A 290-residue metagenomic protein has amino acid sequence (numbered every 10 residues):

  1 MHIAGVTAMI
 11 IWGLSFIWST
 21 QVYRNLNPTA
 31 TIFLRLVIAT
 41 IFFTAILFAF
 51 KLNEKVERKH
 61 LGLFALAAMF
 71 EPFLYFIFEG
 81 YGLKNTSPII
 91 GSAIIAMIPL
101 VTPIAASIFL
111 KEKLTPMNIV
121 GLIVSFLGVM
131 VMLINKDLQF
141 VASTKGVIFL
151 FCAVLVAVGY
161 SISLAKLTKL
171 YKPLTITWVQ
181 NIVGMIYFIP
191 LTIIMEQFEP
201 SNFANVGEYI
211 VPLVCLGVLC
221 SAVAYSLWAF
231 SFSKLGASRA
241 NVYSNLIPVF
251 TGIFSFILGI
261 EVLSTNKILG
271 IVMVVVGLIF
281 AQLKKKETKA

Functional and structural regions predicted by a protein language model:
M1-A30, F140-K166, I186-F188, F254 (+1 more regions): Glycine-/small-residue-enriched transmembrane alpha-helix faces in small-molecule transporters and effluxers
M1-H2, N25-T29, F33, V56-G62 (+3 more regions): Juxtamembrane helix-entry segments on the extracytoplasmic side of multipass membrane proteins
M9, I32-L34, F76, I90-M97 (+2 more regions): Helix-helix packing/entry segments at the starts of transmembrane helices
I11, S15-F16, T44-I95, V131 (+1 more regions): Specific transmembrane alpha-helical segments of multi-pass solute transporters/efflux pumps, especially DMT/EamA
V22, T31, R35, G82 (+8 more regions): Hydrophobic/aromatic residues within transmembrane alpha-helices of multi-pass small-molecule transporters
N25-L74, V101-T102, V156-S163, W178-F198 (+1 more regions): Transmembrane alpha-helices of multi-pass small-molecule transport proteins
F42-K51, I98-I123, V249-L269: C-terminal transmembrane-helix exit sites in multi-pass transporters
F43, L114-N135, F188, N245 (+2 more regions): Hydrophobic transmembrane alpha-helices of multi-pass small-molecule transport proteins
